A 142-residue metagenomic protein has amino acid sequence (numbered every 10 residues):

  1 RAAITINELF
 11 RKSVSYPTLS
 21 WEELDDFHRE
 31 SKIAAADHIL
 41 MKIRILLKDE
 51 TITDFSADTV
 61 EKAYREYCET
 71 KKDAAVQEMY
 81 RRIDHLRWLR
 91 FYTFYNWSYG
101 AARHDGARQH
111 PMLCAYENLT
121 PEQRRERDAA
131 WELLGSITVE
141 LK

Functional and structural regions predicted by a protein language model:
R1-K142: Alpha-helical propensity feature that highlights long, continuous alpha-helices across diverse contexts
